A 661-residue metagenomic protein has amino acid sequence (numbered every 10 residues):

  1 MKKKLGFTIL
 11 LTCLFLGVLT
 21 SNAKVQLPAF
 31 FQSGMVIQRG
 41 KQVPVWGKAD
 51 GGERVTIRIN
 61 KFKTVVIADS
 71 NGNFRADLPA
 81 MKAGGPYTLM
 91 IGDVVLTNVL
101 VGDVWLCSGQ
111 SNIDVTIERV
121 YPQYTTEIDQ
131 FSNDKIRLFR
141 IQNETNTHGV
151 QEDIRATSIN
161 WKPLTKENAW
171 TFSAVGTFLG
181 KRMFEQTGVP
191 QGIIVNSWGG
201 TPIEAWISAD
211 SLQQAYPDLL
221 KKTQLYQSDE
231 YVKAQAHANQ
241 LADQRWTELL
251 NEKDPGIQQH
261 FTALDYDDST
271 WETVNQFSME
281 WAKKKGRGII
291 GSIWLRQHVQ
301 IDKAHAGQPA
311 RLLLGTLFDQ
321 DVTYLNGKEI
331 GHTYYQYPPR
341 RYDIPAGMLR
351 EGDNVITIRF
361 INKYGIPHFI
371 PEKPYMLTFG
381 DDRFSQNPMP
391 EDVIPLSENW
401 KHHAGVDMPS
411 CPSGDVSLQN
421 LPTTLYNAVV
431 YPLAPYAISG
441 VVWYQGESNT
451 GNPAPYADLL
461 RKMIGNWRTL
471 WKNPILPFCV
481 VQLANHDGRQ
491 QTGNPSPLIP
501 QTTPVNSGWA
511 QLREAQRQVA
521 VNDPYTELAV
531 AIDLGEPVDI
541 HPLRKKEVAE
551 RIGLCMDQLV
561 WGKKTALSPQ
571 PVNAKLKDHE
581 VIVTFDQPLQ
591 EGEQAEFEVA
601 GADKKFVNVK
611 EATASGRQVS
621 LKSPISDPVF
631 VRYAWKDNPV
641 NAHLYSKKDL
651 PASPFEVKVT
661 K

Functional and structural regions predicted by a protein language model:
K24, F30-D103, Y364-I366: Ser/Thr-rich low-complexity repeats and stalk/linker segments
R39, V45, A49, K577-A595 (+1 more regions): A short glycine/threonine-centered beta-strand motif
W46, W271, V299-G327, I356-I358: Aromatic-lined ligand-binding clefts that engage carbohydrates, nucleic acids, or primary amines
K61-G84, T316, T323-M376, G616: Beta-strand-rich ligand-recognition modules
G84-D93, V355-I358, V629-W635: Short, aromatic- and glycine-rich surface loops/edge beta-strands on solvent-exposed regions
V94-P163, I194-S278, D353-Y436: An acidic-aromatic loop/edge-strand motif
H237-Q276, L512-D578, Q590-Q594: Catalytic cores of secreted or luminal carbohydrate-active enzymes
D586-K661: C-terminal beta-sandwich/jelly-roll accessory domains of carbohydrate-active enzymes
